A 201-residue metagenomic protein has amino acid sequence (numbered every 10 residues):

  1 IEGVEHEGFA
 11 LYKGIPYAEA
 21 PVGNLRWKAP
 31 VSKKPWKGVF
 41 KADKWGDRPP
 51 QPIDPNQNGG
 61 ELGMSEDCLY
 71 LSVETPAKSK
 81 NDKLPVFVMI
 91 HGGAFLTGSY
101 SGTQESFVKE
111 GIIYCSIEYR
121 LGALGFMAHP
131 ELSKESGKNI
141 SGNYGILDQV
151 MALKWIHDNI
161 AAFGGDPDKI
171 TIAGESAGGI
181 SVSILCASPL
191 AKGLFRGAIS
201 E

Functional and structural regions predicted by a protein language model:
I1-N143: Non-catalytic accessory segments of hydrolases
E66-C68, K138-A162: Alpha/beta-hydrolase active-site loop
T75-D82, D158-D166, P189-G193: Surface-exposed acidic, glycine-flexible loop patches that form ligand/cofactor-binding and adhesion interfaces
P85, I156, F163-S176: Alpha/beta-hydrolase fold nucleophile elbow
G92, S141-D148, S176-G179: Active-site loop->helix "elbow" adjoining a glycine-rich segment at hydrolase catalytic centers
G179-A191: Short glycine-enriched nucleophile-adjacent loop and the immediately C-terminal alpha-helix near the catalytic center
K192-E201: A conserved short beta-strand
